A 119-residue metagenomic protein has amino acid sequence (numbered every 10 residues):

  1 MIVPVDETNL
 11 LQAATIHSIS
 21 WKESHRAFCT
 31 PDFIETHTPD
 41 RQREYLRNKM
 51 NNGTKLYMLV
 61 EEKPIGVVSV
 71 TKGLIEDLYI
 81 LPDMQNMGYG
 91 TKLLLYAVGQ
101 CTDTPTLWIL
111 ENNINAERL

Functional and structural regions predicted by a protein language model:
M1-T15: A short beta-loop-alpha structural element at the N-terminal edge of CoA-dependent acyl/N-acetyltransferase catalytic
S18-Y45: Conserved GNAT-fold acetyl-CoA-binding loop/helix
D40-Y57, L74: A short helix-loop-beta-strand connector motif used in the catalytic cores of GNAT acetyltransferases and, in some
M58, E62-Y79: Conserved beta-strand in the GNAT
L74-Q85, I109-N112: A short, internal acetyl-CoA/4′-phosphopantetheine-binding micro-motif in the GNAT/acyltransferase core
Q85, L94-T102: A conserved short alpha-helix in the GNAT/GCN5 acetyltransferase fold that borders and helps form the acetyl-CoA
M87, T91-K92, N112-L119: Conserved active-site alpha-helix within GNAT-family acetyltransferase domains
Q100-N112: Conserved GNAT acetyl-CoA-binding A-motif
